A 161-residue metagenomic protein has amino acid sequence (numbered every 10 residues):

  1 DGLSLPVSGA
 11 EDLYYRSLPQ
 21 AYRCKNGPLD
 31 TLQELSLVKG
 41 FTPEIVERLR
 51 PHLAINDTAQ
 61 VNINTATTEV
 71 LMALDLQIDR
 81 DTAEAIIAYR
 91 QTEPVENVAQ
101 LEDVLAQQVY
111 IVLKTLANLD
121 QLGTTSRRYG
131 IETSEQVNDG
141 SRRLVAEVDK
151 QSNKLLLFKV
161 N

Functional and structural regions predicted by a protein language model:
D1-N161: Compositionally biased linear targeting/interaction segments
